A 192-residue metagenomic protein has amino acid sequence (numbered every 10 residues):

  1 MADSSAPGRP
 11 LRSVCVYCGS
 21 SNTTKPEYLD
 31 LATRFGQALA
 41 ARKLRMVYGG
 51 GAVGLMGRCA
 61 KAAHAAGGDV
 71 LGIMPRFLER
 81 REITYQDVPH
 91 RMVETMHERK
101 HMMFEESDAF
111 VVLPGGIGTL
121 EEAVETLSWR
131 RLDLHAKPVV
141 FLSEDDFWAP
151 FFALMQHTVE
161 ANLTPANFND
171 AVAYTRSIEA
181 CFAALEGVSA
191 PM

Functional and structural regions predicted by a protein language model:
A2-E106, E144-M192: A cross-family phosphate/adenosyl-ligand binding-site feature
H64, R130-K137, L163-T164: Arginine/glycine-rich "motif VI" loop of SF2 helicases in the C-terminal RecA-like domain
E98-D133, V140, S189-M192: Active-site/ligand-binding-proximal alpha/beta "capping" segment
